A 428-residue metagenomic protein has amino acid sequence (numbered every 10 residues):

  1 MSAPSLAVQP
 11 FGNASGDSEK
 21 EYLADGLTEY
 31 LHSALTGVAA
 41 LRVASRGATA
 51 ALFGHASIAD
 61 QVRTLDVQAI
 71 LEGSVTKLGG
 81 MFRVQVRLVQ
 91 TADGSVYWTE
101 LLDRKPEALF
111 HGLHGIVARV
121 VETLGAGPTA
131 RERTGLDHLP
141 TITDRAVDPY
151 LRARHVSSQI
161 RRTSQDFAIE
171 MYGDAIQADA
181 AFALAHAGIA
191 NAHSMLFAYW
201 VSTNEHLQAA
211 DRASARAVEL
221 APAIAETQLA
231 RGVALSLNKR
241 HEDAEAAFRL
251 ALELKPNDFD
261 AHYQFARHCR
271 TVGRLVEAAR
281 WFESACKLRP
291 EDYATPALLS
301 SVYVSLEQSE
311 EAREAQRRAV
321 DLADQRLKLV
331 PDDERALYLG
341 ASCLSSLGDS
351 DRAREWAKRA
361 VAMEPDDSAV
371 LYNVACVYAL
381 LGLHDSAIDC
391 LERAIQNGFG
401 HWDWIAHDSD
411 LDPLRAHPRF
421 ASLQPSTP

Functional and structural regions predicted by a protein language model:
M1, L27-M171: Catalytic-center loop of serine/cysteine hydrolases
M1-D25: A structural "domain/chain start" motif
I142-S158, A187, A225, L229 (+5 more regions): Alpha-helical tetratricopeptide repeat
A146-V147, Q165, A183, A190 (+6 more regions): Start-of-helix signal in alpha-solenoid helical-repeat scaffolds, especially tetratricopeptide repeats
A153, A190, F197-A198, G232 (+4 more regions): Conserved small-residue packing positions in alpha-helical repeats and bundles
R154-R162, A190, M195-N204, K239 (+3 more regions): Short coil/turn linking the two alpha-helices of tandem helical-hairpin repeats
S164-A181, E205-A221, R249, A323: Amphipathic alpha-helices of TPR/Sel1-like and other helical repeat/solenoid scaffolds
D243-R249, D258-P428: Alpha-helical protein-protein interaction modules
